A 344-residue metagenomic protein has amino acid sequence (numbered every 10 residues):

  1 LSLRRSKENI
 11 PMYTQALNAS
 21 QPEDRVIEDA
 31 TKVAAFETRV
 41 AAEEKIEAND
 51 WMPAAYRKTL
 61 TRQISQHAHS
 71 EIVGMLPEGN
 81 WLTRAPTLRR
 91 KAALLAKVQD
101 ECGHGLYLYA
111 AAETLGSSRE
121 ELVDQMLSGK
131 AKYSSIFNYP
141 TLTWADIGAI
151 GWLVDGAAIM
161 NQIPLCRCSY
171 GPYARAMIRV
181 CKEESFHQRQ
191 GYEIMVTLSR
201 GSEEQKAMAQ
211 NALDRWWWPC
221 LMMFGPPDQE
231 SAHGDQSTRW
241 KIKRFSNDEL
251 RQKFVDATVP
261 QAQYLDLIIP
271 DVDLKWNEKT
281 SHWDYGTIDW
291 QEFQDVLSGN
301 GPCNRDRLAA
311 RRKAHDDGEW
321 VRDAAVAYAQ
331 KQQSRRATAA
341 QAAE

Functional and structural regions predicted by a protein language model:
L1-P11: Short, Lys/Arg-enriched N-terminal segments with co-localized hydrophobic residues within the first ~10-30 amino acids
M12-M52, Y56, L88, V321-E344: Extreme N-terminal leader/anchor segments
Y13-V33, A92, K97-Q125, Y192-M195: Conserved alpha-helical segments that form or flank metal/cofactor-binding pockets of metalloenzymes
K45-S65, Q125-G151, C168, G201-Q205 (+1 more regions): Acidic/His metal-coordination segments adjacent to aromatic residues that form catalytic metal sites in metalloenzymes
D50-Y56, G74-A96, A158-Y173: Helix-loop segments that flank and shape redox-cofactor active sites
Y56-H67, A85-H104, I147, P172-E184 (+1 more regions): Alpha-helical scaffold segments that form or flank carboxylate-/histidine-based iron centers
Y139-Q190: Internal, conserved structured core segments that host functional sites
A207-E344: Extended, helix-rich structural scaffolds rather than catalytic motifs
